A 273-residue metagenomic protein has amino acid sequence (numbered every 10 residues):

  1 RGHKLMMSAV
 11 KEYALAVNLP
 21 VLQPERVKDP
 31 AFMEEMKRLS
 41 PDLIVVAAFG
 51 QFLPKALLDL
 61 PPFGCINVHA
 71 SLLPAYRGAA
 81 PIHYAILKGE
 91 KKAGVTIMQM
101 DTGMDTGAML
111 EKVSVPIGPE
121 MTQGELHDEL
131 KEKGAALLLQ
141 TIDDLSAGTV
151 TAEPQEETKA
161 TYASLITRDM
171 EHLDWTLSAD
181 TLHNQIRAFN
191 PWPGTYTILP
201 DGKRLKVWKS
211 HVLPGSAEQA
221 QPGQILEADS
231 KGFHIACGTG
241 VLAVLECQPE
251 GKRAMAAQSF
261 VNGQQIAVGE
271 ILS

Functional and structural regions predicted by a protein language model:
R1-P191, G240-A243, P249, V261 (+1 more regions): One-carbon transfer enzymes
T176-S273: An anion-binding loop in the catalytic cleft
